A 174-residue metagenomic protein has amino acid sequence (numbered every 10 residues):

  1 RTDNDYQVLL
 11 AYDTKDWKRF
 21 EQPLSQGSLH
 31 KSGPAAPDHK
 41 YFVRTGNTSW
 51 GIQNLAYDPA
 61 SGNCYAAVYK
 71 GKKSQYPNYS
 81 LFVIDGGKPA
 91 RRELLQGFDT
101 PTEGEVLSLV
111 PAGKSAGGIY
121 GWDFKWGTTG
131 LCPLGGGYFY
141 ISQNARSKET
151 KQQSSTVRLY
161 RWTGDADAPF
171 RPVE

Functional and structural regions predicted by a protein language model:
R1, Y69-K72, G137, N144-S147: Residue-level signature of beta-propeller blades and closely related beta-rich strand-turn architectures in secreted
R1-I52, A60: Eukaryote-skewed repeat-based solenoidal scaffolds used as protein-protein interaction platforms, primarily
T2, Q7-L10, Y120, T129-G130 (+1 more regions): Extended alpha-helical scaffold domains
T2-G27, Y76-D99, Q152-V173: Beta-propeller blade signature
K40-G121, G127-G130: Loop/turn-rich, solvent-exposed surfaces of beta-rich toroidal or solenoidal domains
A60-G62, G135-Y138: Short coil/turn segments that connect the beta-strands within blades of beta-propeller domains
F124-G136, S142-E174: C-terminal scaffolding/assembly regions of large eukaryotic complex subunits
